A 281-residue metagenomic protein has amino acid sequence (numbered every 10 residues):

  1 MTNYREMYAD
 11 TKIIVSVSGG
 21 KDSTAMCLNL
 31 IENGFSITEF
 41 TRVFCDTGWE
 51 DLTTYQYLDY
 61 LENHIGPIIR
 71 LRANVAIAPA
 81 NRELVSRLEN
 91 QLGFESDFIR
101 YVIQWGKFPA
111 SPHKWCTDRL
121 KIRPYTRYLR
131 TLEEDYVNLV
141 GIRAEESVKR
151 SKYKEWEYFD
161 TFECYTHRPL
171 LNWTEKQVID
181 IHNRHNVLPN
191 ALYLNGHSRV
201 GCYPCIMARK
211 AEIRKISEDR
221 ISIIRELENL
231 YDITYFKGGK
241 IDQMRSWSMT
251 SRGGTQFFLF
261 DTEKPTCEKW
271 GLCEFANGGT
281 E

Functional and structural regions predicted by a protein language model:
M1-H185: ATP-dependent adenylation/nucleotidyltransferase module used to activate substrates
R5, A9-D10, L188-N190, N195-E281: ATP/NTP-dependent adenylation/nucleotidyl-transfer catalytic domains that generate, transfer, or process NMP-activated
